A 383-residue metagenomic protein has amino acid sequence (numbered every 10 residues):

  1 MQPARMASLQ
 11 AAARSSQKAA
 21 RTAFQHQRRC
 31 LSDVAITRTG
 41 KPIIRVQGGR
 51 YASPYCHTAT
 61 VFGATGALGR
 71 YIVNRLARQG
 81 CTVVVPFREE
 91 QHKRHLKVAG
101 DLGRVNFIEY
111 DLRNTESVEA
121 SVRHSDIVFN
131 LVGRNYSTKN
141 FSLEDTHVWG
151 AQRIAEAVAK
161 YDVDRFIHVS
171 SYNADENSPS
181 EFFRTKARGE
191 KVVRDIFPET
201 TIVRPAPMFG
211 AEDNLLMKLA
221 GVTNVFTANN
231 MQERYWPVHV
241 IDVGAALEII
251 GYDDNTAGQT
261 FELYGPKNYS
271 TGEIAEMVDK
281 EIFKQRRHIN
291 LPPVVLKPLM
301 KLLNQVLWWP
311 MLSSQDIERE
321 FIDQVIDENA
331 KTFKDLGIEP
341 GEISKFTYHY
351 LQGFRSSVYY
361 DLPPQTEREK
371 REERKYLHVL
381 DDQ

Functional and structural regions predicted by a protein language model:
Q2-P3, A7, K18, P54 (+4 more regions): Oxidoreductase cofactor-interface core, primarily capturing Rossmann-like NAD(P)-dependent enzymes
P3-H26, S32-G49, D323-Q383: Amphipathic terminal alpha-helices
P42-I43, Q47-P86: N-terminal Rossmann NAD(P)H-binding glycine-rich loop of SDR-like oxidoreductase domains
F62, P86, L131-V132, F166-Y172 (+1 more regions): SDR active-site strand-loop-helix element
R70, E90-R153, A157-Y161, Y172-E176: NAD(P)H-binding glycine-rich loop region in Rossmannoid oxidoreductase-like domains and their noncatalytic homologs
E144-A151, I167, K186, W236: Short alpha-helix in the Rossmann-fold core of NAD(P)-dependent oxidoreductases
E276-E328, R371-H378, D382-Q383: Terminal hydrophobic/aromatic helix or amphipathic segment near a protein terminus
